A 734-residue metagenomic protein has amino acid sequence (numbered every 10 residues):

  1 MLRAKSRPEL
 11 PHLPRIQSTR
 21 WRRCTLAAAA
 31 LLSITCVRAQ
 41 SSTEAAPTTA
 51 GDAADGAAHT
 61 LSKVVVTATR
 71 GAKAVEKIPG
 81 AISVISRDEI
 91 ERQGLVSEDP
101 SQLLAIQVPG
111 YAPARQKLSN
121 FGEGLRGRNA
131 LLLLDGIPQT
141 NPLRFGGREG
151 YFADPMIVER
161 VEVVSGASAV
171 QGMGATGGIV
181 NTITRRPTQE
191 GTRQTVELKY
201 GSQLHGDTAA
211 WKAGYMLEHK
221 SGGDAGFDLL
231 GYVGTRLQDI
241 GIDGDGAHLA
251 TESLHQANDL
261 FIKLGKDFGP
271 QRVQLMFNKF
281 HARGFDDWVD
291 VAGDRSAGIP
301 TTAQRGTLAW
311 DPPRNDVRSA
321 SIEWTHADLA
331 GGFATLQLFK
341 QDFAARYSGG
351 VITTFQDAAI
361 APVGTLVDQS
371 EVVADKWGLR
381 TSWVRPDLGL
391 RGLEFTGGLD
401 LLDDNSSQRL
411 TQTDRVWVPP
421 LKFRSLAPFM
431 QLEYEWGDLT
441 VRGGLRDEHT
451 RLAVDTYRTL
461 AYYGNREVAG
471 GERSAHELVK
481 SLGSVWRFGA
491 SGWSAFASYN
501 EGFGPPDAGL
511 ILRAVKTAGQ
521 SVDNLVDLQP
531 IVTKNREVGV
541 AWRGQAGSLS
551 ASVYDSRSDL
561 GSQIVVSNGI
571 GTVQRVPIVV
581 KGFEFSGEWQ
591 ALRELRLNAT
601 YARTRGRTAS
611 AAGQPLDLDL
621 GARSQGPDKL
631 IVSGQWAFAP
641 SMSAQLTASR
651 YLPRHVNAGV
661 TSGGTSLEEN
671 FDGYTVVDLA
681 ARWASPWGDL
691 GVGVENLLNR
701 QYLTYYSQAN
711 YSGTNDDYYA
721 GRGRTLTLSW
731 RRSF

Functional and structural regions predicted by a protein language model:
A4, F503, R650-G659, R682-F734: C-terminal beta-signal and adjacent terminal beta-strands/loops of Gram-negative outer-membrane beta-barrel proteins
T67, E98-N141, E159: Extracytoplasmic beta-strand/coil segments of soluble accessory domains associated with Gram-negative outer-membrane
G122, I137-S165, Y215: Short acidic/polar hinge/loop motifs at secondary-structure boundaries that mediate gating or recognition
A153-E197: A beta-strand signature from Gram-negative outer-membrane beta-barrel systems, especially the internal plug domain
G206-Q238, D245-D287, R314-D328, G389 (+2 more regions): Transmembrane beta-barrel wall of Gram-negative outer-membrane proteins
I240-G241, T251-A257, R272-I322, F343-V373 (+1 more regions): Flexible loop and strand-edge segments within Gram-negative outer membrane beta-barrel domains
E323, F333-I352, V485-R487, G492-P506 (+4 more regions): Membrane-embedded beta-barrel scaffold of Gram-negative outer-membrane proteins
E435-D438, T450, A546-S558, Q574-S662 (+1 more regions): Gram-negative outer-membrane beta-barrel transporters
